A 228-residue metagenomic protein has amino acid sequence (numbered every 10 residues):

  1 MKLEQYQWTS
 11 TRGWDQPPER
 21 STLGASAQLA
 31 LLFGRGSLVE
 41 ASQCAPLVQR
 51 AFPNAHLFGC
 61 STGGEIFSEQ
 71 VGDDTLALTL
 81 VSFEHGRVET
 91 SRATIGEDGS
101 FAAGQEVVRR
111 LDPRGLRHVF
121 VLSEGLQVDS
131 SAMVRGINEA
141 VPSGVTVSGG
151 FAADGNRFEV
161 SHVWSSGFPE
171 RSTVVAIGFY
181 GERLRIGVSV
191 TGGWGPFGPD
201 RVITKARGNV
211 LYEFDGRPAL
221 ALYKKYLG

Functional and structural regions predicted by a protein language model:
M1-A51, A55-H56, C60-G228: Small-residue-enriched flexible segments
